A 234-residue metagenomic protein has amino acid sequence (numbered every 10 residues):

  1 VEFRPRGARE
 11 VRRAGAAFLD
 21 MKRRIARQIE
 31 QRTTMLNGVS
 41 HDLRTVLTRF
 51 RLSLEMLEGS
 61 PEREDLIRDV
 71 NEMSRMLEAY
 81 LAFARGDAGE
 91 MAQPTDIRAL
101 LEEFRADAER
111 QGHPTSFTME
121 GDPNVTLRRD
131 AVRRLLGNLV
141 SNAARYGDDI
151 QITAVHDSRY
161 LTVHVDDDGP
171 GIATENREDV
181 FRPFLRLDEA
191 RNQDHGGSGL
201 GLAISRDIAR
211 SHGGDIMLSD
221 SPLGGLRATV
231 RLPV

Functional and structural regions predicted by a protein language model:
I25-S74: Membrane-proximal coiled-coil signaling linkers
G86-E90, N124-L127: Conserved micro-motifs of the catalytic ATP-binding
P114-N124: Conserved catalytic submotifs in the C-terminal HATPase_c
D149-R159: Short beta-strand/loop element within the Bergerat-fold HATPase_c
I172-R186: Short conserved segment of the HATPase_c
G196, G201, S205: Short alpha-helical Gxxx[C/S/T] motif in the catalytic ATP-binding
G213-G214: Conserved glycine-rich
